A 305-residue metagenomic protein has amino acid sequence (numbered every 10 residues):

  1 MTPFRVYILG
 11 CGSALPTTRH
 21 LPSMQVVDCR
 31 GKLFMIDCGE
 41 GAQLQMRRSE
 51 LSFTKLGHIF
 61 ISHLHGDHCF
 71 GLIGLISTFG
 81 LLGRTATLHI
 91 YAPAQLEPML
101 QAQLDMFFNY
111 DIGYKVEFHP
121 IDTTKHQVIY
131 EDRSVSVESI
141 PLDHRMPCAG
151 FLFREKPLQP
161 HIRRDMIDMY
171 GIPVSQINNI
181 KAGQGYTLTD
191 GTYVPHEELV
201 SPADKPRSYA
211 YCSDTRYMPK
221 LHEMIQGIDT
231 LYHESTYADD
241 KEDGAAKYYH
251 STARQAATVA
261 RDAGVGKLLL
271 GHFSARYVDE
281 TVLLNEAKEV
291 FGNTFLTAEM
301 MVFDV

Functional and structural regions predicted by a protein language model:
M1-S49, T87, F151-F153, P160 (+2 more regions): Conserved beta-strand hairpin/beta-sheet module of binuclear metal-dependent hydrolase folds, prominently
Y7, Y91, E117-D122, E138-I140 (+1 more regions): General small-molecule cofactor/ligand-binding pocket signal
V26, D122-L270, D279-N285, V290: Metal-dependent phosphodiesterase/nuclease catalytic metal-binding core
R30, L56, L82-T87, D262-L269: Short, surface-exposed connector motifs at secondary-structure boundaries
I36-G39, L56-L64, P93, A210-T215 (+3 more regions): Active-site neighborhood of phospho(di)ester-bond hydrolases with catalytic His/Asp-centered motifs
E40-Y91, P120-D122: Active-site metal-binding motif and surrounding structural segment of the metallo-beta-lactamase
L72-F79, V278-E286: Metal-dependent catalytic neighborhoods of phosphoester/phosphodiester hydrolases
R84-L88, A94-D122: Active-site neighborhood of divalent metal-dependent phosphoester bond hydrolases
